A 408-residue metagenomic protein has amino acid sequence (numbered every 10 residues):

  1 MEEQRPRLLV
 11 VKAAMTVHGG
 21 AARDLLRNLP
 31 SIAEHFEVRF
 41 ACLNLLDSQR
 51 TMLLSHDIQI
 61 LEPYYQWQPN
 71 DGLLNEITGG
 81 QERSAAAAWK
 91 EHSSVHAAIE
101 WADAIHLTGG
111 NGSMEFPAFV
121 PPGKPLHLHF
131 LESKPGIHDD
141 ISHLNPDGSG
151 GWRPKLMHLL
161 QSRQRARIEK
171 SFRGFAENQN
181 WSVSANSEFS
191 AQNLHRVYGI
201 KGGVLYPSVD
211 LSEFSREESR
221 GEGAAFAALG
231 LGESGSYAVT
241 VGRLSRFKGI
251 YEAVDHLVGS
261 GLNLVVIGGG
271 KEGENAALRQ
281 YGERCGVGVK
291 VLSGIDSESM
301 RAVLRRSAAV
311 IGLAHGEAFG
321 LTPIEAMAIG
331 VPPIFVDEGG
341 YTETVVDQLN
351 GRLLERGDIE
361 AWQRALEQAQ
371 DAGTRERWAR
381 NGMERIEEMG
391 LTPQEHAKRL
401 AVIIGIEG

Functional and structural regions predicted by a protein language model:
A22-R27, S236, R243-G259: A conserved mid-protein helix/loop that constitutes part of the nucleotide-sugar donor-binding site
C42-D47, V241, N263-L278, S293: Glycosyltransferase donor-sugar binding loop
A87, G373-I404: A charged, aromatic-enriched C-terminal amphipathic alpha-helix characteristic of glycosyltransferases across folds
H96-A97, K134, P146-V183, A191-Q192: Membrane-proximal helix-turn-helix segments that form the acceptor-binding/catalytic region of lipid-linked
A276-E298: Nucleotide-activated donor-binding/catalytic signature segment of Leloir-type glycosyltransferases, i.e., the conserved
H315: Aromatic "clamp/platform" in nucleotide-sugar-dependent glycosyltransferases that forms part of the donor/acceptor
P332-V336, V345: Short hydrophobic beta-strand element within catalytic cores of glycosyltransferases and related nucleotide-activated
D347-Q348, R352-E360, E367-G373: Conserved acidic donor-binding segment of nucleotide-sugar-dependent glycosyltransferases
